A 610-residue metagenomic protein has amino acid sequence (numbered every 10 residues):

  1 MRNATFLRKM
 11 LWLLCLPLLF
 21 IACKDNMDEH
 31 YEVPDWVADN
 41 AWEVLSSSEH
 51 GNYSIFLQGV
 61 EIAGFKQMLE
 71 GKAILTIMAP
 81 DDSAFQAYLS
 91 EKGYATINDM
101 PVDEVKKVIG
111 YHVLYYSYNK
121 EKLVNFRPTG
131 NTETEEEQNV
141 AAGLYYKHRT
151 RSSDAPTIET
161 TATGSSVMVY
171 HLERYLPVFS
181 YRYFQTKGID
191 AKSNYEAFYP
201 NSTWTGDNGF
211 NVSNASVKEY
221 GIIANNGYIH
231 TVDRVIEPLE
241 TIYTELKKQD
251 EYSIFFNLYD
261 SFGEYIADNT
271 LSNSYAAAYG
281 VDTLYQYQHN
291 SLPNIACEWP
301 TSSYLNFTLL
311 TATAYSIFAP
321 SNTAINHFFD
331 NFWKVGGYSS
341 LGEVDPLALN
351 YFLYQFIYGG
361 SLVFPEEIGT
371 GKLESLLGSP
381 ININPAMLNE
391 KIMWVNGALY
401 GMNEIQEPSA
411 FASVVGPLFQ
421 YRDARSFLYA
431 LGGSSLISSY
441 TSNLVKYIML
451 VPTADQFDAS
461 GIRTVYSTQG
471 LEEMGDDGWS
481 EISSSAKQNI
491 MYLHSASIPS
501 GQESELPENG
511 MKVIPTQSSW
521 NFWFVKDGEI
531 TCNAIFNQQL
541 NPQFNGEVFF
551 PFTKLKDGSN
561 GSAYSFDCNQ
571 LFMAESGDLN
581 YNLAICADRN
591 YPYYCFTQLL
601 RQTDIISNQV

Functional and structural regions predicted by a protein language model:
M1-I21: Sec-dependent bacterial lipoprotein signal peptides
C23-V610: Mature, structured domains of secreted/extracytosolic soluble proteins
